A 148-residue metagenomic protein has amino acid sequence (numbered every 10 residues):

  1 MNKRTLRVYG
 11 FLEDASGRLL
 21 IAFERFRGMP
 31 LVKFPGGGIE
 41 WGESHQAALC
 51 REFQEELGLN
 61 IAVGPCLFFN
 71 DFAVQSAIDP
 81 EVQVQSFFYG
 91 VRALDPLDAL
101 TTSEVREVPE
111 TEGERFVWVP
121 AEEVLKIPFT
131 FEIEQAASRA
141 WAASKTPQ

Functional and structural regions predicted by a protein language model:
M1-F34, A93: N-terminal strand-loop-strand
N2-R4, L31, D79-Q85, E110-G113: A generic structural micro-feature
T5, E24, R51-E55, V117: Short, cationic motifs built from Arg/Lys/His that form the positively charged side of catalytic pockets
G10, C66, Y89-V91: A structural signal for short, well-ordered beta-strand segments
R25-F26, I133-Q148: Compositionally biased, intrinsically disordered linkers/stalks adjacent to structured regions
F34-P35, I39-L67: The catalytic Nudix box helix
F72-S103, A140: Active-site-adjacent beta-strand/loop module that shapes the phosphate/pyrophosphate-binding cleft
G90, T101-A137: NUDIX/MutT-family hydrolases
